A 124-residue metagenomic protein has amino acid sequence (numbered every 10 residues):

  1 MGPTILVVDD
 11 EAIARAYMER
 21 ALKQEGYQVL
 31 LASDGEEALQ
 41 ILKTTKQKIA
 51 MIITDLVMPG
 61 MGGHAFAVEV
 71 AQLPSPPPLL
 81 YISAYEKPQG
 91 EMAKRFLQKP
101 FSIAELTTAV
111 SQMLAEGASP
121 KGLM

Functional and structural regions predicted by a protein language model:
L6, L31-M51: Acidic, metal-coordinating helix/loop segments flanking the phosphotransfer/catalytic sites of two-component signaling
E11-R15: Short acidic/polar segment at the start of the alpha1 helix of CheY-like receiver
A16-Q24: Charged docking surfaces used in two-component/phosphorelay signaling
D34-E37, M61-F66: Acidic catalytic/metal-coordinating carboxylates
D55: Active-site residues of response regulator receiver
M58: Receiver (REC) domain active-site loop signature in two-component systems and cognate sites in sensor histidine kinases
F101-A118, G122: C-terminal output helix
